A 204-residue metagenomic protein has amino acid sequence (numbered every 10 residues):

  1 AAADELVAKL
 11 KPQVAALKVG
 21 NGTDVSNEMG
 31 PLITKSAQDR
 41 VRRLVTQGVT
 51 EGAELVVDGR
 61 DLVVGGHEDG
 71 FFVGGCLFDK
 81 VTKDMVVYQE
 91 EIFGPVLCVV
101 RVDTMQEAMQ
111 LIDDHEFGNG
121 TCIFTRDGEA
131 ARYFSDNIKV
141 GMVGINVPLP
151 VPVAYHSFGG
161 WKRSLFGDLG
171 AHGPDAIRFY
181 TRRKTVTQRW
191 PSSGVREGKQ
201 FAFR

Functional and structural regions predicted by a protein language model:
A2-L6, R40, A130: Short phosphate-engaging motifs
A2-V7, K83-V87: Short helix-loop capping/hinge motifs at secondary-structure junctions, enriched in acidic/polar residues
A15-V19, M29-G30, G65-R204: Conserved C-terminal structural/oligomerization subdomain of aldehyde/semialdehyde dehydrogenase
T23-S26: PAS and related sensory helical modules
P31-R42: Short beta-strand to alpha-helix junction loop
G52-D61: Short secondary-structure junctions
